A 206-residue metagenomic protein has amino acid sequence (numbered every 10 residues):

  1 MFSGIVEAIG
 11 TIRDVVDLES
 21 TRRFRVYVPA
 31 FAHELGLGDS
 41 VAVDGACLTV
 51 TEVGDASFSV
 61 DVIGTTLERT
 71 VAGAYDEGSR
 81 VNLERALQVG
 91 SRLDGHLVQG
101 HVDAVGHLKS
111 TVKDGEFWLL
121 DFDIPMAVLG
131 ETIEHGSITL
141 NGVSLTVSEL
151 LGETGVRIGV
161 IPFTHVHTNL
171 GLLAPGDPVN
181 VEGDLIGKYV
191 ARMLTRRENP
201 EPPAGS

Functional and structural regions predicted by a protein language model:
M1-S206: Conserved loop->alpha-helix
